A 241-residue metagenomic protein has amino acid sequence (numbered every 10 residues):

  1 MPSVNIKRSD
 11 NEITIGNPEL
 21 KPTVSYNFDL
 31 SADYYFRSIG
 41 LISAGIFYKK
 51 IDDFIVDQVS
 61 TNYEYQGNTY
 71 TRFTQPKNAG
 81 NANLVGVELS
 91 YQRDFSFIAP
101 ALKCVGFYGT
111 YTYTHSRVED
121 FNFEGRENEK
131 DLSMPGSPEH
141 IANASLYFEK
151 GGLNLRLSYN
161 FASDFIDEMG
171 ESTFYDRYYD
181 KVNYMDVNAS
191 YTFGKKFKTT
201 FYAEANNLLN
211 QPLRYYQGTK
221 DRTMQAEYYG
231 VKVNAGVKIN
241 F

Functional and structural regions predicted by a protein language model:
M1-F28, I46-T74, S163-S172, N206-K220: Surface-exposed extracellular loop regions of Gram-negative outer-membrane beta-barrel proteins, predominantly
N17-K21, P76-G80, P100, E129-S133 (+2 more regions): Outer-membrane beta-barrel domain signature
K21-T23, D33, F47, G80 (+3 more regions): Surface-exposed loop and edge beta-strand positions of immunoglobulin-like domains
V24-F28, N81-V87, P138-A142, K181-M185 (+1 more regions): Residues that define the transmembrane beta-barrel architecture of outer-membrane proteins
L30-Y34, I46, V87-R93, G109 (+5 more regions): Residues on the lipid-exposed face of transmembrane beta-strands in outer-membrane beta-barrel proteins
S38-I42, I98-P100, G152-R156, K195-F201: Repeated loop/turn-to-beta-strand initiation elements of outer-membrane beta-barrel proteins
Y48-K50, T69-I166: Gram-negative outer-membrane beta-barrel transporters
D52, V105, F161-M169, S190-F241: C-terminal beta-signal and adjacent terminal beta-strands/loops of Gram-negative outer-membrane beta-barrel proteins
